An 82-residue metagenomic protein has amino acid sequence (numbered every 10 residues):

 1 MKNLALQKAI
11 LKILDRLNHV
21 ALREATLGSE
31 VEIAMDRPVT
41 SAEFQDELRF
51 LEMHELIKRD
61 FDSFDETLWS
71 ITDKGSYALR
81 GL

Functional and structural regions predicted by a protein language model:
M1-A21, L82: Short alpha-helical segments that sit at the start of domains
I13-L17, A34, P38, K58: Alpha-helix C-capping/helix-to-loop hinge sites
V20-E32: Short acidic, hydrophobic short linear motifs in intrinsically disordered regions
R37-M53: Short amphipathic alpha-helical interaction segments
E52-D62: A short, conserved structural fragment
F64-I71: Minor-groove-contacting beta-hairpin "wing" of winged helix-turn-helix DNA-binding domains
D73-L82: Short, amphipathic alpha-helical interaction segments positioned at domain boundaries
